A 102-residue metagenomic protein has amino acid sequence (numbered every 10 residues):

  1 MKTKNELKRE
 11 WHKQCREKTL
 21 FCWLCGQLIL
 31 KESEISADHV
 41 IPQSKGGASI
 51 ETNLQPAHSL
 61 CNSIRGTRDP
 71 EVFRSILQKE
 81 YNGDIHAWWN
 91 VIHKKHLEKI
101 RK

Functional and structural regions predicted by a protein language model:
M1-L24, N90: Short, charged surface segments at domain edges that flank catalytic/cofactor-binding sites
L20, I35, P56: Cys/His-enriched microdomains
G26-Q27, N62: Cys/His-coordinated zinc-binding microdomains
L30, G66: Short functional micro-motifs and their immediate structural scaffolds
S36-V40: Histidine-centered catalytic micro-motifs used for acid/base chemistry in nuclease and nucleotide-processing active
K45-I64: Short beta-strand-alpha-helix junction that forms the catalytic/metal-binding core of metal-dependent nuclease domains
V72, E80-K102: Short flanking/linker segments adjacent to small metal-binding domains or redox-active Cys/His motifs
